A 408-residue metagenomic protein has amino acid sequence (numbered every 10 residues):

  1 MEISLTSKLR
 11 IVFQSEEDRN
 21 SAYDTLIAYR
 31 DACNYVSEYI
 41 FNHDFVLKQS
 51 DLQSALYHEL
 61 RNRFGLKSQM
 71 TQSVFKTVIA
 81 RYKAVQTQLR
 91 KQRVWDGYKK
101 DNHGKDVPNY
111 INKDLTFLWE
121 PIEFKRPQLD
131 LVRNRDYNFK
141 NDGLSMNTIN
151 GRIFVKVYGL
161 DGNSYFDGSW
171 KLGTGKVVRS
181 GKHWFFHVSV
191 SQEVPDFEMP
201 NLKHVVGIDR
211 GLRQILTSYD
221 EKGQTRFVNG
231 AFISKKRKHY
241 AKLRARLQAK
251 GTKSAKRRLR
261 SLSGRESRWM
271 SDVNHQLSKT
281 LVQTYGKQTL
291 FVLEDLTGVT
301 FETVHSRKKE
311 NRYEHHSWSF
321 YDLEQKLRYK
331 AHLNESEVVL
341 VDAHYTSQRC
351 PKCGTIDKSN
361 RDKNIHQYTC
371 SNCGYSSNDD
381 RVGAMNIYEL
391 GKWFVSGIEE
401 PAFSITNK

Functional and structural regions predicted by a protein language model:
M1-K408: Nucleic-acid substrate recognition interfaces
